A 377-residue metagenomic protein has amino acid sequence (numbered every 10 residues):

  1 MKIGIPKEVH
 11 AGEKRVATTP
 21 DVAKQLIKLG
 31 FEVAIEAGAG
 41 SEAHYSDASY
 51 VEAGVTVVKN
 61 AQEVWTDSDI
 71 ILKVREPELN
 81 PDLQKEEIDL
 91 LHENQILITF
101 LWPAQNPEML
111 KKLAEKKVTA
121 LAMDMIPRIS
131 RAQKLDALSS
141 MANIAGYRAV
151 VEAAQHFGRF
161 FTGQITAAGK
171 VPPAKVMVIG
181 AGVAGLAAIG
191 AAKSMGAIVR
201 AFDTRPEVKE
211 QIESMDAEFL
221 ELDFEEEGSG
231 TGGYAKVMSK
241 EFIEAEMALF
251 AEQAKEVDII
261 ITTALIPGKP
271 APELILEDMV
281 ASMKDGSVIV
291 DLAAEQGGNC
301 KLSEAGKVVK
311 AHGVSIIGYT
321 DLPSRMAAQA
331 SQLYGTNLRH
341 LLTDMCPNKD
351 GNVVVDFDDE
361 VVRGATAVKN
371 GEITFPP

Functional and structural regions predicted by a protein language model:
K2, E8, P77-L79, L83-K175: Glycine/serine-rich phosphate-binding loop and adjoining beta1-alpha1 elements at the start of nucleotide-handling
I5-K112, K116: An N-terminal-biased, well-structured beta-alpha scaffold segment characteristic of Rossmann-like dinucleotide-binding
P6-H44, F160-Q253: Glycine-rich phosphate/diphosphate-binding loop of Rossmann-like nucleotide-binding domains
V55-D69, P77, S229-I260, A264-A281 (+1 more regions): A structured beta-alpha segment of the ubiquitous adenosine-cofactor-binding alpha/beta core
N80, V183-A191, F202, K209 (+2 more regions): Short glycine/serine/threonine-rich phosphate/pyrophosphate-binding segments that cradle anionic phosphate groups
P103-S130, K269-L322: Rossmann-fold NAD(P)-binding glycine/threonine-rich loop
D124-I165, A294, C300-P377: Adenosine-phosphate binding glycine-rich loop
